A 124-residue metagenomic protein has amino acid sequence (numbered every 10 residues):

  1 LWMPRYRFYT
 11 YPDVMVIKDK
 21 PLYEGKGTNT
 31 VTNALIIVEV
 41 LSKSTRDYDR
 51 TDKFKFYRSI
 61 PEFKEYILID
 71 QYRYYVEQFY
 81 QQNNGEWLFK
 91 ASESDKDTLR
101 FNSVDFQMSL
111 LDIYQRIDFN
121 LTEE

Functional and structural regions predicted by a protein language model:
L1-I60, E65-E124: C-terminal interaction segment
